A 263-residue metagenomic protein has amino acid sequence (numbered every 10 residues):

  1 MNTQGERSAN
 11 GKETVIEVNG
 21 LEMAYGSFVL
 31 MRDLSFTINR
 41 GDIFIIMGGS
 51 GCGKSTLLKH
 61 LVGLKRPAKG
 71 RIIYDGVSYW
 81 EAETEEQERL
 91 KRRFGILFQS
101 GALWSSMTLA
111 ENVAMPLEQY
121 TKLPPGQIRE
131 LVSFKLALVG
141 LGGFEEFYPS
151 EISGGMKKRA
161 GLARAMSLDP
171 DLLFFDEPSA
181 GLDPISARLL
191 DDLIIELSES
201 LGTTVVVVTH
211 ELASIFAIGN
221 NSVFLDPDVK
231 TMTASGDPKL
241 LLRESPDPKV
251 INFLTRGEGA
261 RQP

Functional and structural regions predicted by a protein language model:
V62: Helix-to-loop junction immediately C-terminal to a conserved catalytic motif
G70-Y79: Conserved ABC transporter NBD signature motif
S78, P125-F144: Conserved ABC ATPase "signature" region
Y79-G95, P125, L241-S245: ABC ATPase NBD coupling module
Y148-I152, M156: Conserved ABC ATPase signature
S167-D171: A short, proline-enriched helix->beta-strand linker immediately N-terminal to the Walker B motif in ABC-type P-loop
L173-D176: Catalytic Walker B motif of ABC-type/P-loop ATPase nucleotide-binding domains
